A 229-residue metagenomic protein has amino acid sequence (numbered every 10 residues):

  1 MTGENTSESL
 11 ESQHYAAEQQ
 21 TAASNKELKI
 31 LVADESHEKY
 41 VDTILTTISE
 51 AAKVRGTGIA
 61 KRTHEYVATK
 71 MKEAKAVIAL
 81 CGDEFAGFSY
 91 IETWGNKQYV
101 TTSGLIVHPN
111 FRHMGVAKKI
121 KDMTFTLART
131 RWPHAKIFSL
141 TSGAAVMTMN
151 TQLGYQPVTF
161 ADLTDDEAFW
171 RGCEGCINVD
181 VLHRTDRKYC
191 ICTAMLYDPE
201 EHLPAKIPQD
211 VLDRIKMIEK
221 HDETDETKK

Functional and structural regions predicted by a protein language model:
T2-K26, R129-K229: Terminal substrate-recognition subdomain of acyl/acetyltransferases
E4-H64, I78-C81, K206, H221 (+1 more regions): Short amphipathic alpha-helix that is part of the acyltransferase structural core
V32-E35, V107, T141: Conserved residues at beta->alpha junctions
L45-P109: A conserved beta-strand-loop-helix scaffold within acyl/acetyltransferase catalytic domains
V67-A68, F125, M147: Short amphipathic alpha-helical segments and helix-helix/interface helices
G82-D83, N110-F111, D198-H202: Short loop segments at secondary-structure junctions
V107, H113-A128, I137-S139: Conserved acetyl-CoA-binding loop-helix of GNAT-fold acetyltransferases
